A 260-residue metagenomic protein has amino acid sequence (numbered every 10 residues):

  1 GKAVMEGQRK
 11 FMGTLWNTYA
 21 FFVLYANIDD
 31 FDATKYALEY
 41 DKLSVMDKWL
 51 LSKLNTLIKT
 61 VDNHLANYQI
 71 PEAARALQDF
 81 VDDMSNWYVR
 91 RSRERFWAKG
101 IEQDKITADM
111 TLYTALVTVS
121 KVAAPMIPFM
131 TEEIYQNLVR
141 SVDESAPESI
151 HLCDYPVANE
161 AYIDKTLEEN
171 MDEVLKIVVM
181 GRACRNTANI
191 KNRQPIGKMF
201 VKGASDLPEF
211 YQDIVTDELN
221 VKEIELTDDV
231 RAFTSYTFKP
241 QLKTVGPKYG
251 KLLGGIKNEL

Functional and structural regions predicted by a protein language model:
A3-L260: Feature 926 captures the class I aminoacyl-tRNA synthetase adenylation module centered on the KMSKS loop
